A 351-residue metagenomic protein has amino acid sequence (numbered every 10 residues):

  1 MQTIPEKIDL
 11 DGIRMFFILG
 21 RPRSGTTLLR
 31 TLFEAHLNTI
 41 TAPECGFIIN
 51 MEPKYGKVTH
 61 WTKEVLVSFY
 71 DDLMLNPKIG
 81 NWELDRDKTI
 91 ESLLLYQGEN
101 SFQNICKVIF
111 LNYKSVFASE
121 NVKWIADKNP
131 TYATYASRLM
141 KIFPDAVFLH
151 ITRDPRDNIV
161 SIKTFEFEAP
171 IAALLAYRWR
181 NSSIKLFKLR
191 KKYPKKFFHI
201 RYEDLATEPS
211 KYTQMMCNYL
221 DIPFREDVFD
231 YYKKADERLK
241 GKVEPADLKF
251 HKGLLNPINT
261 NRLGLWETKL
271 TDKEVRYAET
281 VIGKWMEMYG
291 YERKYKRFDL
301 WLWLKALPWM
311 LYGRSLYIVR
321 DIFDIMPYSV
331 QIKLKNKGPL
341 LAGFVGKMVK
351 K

Functional and structural regions predicted by a protein language model:
M1-F17, R190, N218, I222-K351: PAPS-dependent sulfotransferases, especially Golgi type II membrane carbohydrate sulfotransferases
I13-R14, S24, V108, T131-T134 (+2 more regions): Short, conserved clusters of charged catalytic residues that mark active-site and nucleotide-handling motifs
F17, L28, V147: Amphipathic alpha-helical recognition patches that constitute DNA-binding helices
R21: P-loop (Walker A) phosphate-binding loop of NTP-binding proteins
T27-N38: A conserved segment at the C-terminal end of the G1
L37-T41, V147: Catalytic donor-sugar/metal-binding loop of nucleotide-sugar-dependent glycosyltransferases
T41-D127, Y132: PAPS-dependent sulfation machinery
Y113-N256: PAPS-dependent sulfotransferase catalytic domain
